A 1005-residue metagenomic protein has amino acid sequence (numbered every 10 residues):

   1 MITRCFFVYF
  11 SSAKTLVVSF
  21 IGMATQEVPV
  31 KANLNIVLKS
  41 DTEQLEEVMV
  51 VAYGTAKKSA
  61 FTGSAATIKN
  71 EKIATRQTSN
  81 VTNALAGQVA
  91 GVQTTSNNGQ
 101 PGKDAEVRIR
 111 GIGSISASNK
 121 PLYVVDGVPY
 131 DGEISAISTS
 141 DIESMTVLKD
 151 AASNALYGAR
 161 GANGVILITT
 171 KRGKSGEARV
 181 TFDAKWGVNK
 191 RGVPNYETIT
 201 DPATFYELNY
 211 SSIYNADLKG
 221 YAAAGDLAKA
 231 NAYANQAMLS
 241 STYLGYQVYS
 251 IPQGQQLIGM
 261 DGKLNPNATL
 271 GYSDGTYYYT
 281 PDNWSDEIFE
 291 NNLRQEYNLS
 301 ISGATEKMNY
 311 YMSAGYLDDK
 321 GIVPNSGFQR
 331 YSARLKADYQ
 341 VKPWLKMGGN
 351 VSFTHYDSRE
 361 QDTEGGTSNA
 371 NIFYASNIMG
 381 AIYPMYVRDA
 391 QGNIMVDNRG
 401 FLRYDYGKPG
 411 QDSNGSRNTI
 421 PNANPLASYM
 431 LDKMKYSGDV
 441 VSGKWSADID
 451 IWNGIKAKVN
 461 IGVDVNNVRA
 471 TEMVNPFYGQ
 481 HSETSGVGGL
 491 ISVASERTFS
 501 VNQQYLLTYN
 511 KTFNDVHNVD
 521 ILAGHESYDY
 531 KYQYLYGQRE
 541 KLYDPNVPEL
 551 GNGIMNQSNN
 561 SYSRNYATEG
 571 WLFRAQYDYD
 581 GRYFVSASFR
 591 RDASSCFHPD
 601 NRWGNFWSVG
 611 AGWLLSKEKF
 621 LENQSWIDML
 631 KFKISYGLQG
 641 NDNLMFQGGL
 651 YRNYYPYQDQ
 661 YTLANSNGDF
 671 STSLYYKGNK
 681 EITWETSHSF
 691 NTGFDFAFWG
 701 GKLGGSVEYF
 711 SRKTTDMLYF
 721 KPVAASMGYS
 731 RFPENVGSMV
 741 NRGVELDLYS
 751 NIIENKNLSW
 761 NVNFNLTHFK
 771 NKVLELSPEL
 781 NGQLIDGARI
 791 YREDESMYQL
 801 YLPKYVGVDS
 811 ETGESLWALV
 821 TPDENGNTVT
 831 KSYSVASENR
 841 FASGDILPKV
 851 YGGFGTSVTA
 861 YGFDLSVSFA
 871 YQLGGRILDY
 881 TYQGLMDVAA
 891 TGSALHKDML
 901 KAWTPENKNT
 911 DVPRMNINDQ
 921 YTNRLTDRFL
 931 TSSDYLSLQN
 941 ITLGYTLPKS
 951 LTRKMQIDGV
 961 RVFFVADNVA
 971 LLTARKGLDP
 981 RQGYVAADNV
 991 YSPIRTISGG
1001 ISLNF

Functional and structural regions predicted by a protein language model:
M1-R334, Y339-K342, K346-G348, T354 (+8 more regions): Short, small/polar-rich motifs associated with maturation and membrane association, primarily at protein termini
K58-A60, L156-G158, G176-E177, K190-V193 (+5 more regions): Switch/connector loops and helix/strand junctions flanking conserved nucleotide-binding motifs in nucleotide-processing
I73-T78, I112, N119-K120, R330 (+9 more regions): Extracellular/periplasmic, surface-exposed regions of secreted and cell-surface proteins
A155-Y157, S595-F597, I877: Extracytoplasmic/secreted cell-surface and envelope-processing proteins
N195, T200-L264, T354-N414, Y536 (+4 more regions): A surface-exposed, glycine/aromatic-enriched loop/edge motif typical of exported proteins
P266-Y277, V474, Y478, S482 (+7 more regions): Surface-exposed, extracytoplasmic segments of Gram-negative outer-membrane nutrient-acquisition systems
